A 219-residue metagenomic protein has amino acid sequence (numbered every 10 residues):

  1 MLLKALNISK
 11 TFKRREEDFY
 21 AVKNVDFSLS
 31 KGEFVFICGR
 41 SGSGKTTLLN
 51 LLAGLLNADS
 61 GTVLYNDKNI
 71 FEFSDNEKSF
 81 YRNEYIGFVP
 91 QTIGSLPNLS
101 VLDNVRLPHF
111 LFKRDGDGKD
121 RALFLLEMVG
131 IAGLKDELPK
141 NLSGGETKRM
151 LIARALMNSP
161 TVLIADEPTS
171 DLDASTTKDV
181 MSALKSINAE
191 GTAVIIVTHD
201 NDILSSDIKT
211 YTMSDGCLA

Functional and structural regions predicted by a protein language model:
K13-R15, R106-D117, M128: ABC-type ATPase nucleotide-binding domains, specifically the catalytic core motifs of the NBD
A53: Helix-to-loop junction immediately C-terminal to a conserved catalytic motif
G61-N69: Conserved ABC transporter NBD signature motif
I70-G87, A189: ABC ATPase NBD coupling module
L138-L142, E146: Conserved ABC ATPase signature
M157-T161: A short, proline-enriched helix->beta-strand linker immediately N-terminal to the Walker B motif in ABC-type P-loop
L163-D166: Catalytic Walker B motif of ABC-type/P-loop ATPase nucleotide-binding domains
